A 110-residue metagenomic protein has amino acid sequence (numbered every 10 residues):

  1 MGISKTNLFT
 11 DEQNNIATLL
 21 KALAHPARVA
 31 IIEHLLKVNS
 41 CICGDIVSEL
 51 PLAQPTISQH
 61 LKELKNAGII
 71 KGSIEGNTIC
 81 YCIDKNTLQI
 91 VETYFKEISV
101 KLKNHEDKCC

Functional and structural regions predicted by a protein language model:
M1-G2, A53-P55: Membrane-interacting alpha-helical segments
M1-N15, L36-K37, K85-C110: Amphipathic alpha-helical dimerization/coiled-coil segments that flank or bridge DNA-binding/regulatory modules
N14-A53, E75-T87: N-terminal helix-turn-helix DNA-binding core of bacterial DNA-binding proteins
L61-K62: Short, hydrophobic-biased segments on the C-terminal half of alpha helices that form "recognition helices"
G68: Glycine-centered, phosphate/nucleic-acid-interacting loop/turn motifs that mediate DNA/RNA or nucleotide
G72: Short beta-strand "wing" residues that participate in macromolecule-binding interfaces
